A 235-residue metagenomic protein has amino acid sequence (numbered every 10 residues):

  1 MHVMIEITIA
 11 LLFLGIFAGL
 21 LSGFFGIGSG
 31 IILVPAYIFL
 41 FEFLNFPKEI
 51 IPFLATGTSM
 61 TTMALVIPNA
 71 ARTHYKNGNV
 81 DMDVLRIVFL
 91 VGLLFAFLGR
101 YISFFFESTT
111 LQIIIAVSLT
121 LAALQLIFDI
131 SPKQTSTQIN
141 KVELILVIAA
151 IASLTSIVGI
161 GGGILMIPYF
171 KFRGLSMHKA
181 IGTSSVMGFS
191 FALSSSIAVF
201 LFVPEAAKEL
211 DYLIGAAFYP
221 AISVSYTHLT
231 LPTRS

Functional and structural regions predicted by a protein language model:
H2-I50, K133-F189, Y219: Selected transmembrane alpha-helices and immediately adjacent juxtamembrane segments of polytopic inner-membrane
G19, T56-M63, L93, S184-A192: Transmembrane helix-bundle signature of multi-pass membrane transporters/permeases
I31-G78: Juxtamembrane transmembrane-helix termini in multi-pass membrane transport proteins
I51-A64, Q112-V117, A217-Y226: Structural signature of hydrophobic alpha-helical transmembrane segments
A64-N77, A116-I139, R234: Transmembrane helix exit motif
F89-F97, S196, Y226: Hydrophobic/small/kink-forming positions within alpha-helical transmembrane segments of polytopic membrane proteins
F104-F105, P204-G215: Membrane-interface helix termini and inter-helical loops of multi-pass transporters
T227-T233: Conserved small/polar residues in nucleotide/adenosyl-binding loops
